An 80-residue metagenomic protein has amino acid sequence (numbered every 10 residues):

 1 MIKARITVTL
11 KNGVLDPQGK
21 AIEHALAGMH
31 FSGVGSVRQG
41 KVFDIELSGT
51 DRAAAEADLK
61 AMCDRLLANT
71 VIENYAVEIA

Functional and structural regions predicted by a protein language model:
M1-A80: Long, contiguous binding/interaction regions
